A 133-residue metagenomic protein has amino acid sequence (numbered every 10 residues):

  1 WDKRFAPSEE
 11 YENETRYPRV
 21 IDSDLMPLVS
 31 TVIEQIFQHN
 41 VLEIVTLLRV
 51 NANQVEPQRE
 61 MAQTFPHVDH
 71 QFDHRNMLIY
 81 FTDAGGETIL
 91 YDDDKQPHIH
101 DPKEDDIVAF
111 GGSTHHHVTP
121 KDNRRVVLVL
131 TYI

Functional and structural regions predicted by a protein language model:
W1-V45: Non-heme Fe(II)/2-oxoglutarate
E9, Q58-E60, H74, V118 (+1 more regions): Residues in flexible loops and secondary-structure boundaries
P27, L42-V45, Q63-F65, D69 (+3 more regions): A structural signal for the main folded, soluble domain(s) of proteins
A52, Q71-F72, T82-I133: Catalytic core of Fe(II)/2-oxoglutarate
N53-Q71: Conserved short histidine dyad/triad with adjacent acidic residue
M77: Substrate-binding/active-site groove segments that recognize and process beta-1,4-linked N-acetyl-hexosamine
